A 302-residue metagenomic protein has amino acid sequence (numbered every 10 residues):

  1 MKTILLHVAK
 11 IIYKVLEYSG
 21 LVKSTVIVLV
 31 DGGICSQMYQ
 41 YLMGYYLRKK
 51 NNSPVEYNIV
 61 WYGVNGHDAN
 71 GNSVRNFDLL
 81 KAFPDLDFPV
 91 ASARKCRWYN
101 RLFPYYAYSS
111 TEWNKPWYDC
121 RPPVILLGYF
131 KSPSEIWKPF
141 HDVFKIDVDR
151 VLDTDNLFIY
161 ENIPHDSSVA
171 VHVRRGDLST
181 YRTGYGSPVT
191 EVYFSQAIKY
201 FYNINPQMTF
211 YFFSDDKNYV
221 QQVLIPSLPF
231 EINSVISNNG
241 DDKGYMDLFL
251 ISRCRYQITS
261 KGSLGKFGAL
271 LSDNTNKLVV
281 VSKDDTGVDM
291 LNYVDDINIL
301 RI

Functional and structural regions predicted by a protein language model:
K2-G20: Short hydrophobic helices that act as membrane-entry/anchoring signals
K14-G32, V60-W61: Nucleotide-activated donor-dependent transferases that construct or modify glycoconjugates
S24, V64-Q207: Secretory-pathway luminal glycosyltransferase catalytic domains
V30-Y39, G66: A short, glycine/small-residue-rich beta-strand->loop->alpha-helix junction that serves as a flexible
I34, N203-D289: Donor-binding and catalytic core of enzymes assembling or modifying cell-surface/extracellular glycoconjugates
Q37-K49, Y193-Y202: Histidine-anchored nucleotide/phosphate-binding helix
S53-N65: A short beta-strand-loop structural module common to alpha/beta enzyme folds
V288-I302: Leloir-type glycosyltransferase catalytic cores
